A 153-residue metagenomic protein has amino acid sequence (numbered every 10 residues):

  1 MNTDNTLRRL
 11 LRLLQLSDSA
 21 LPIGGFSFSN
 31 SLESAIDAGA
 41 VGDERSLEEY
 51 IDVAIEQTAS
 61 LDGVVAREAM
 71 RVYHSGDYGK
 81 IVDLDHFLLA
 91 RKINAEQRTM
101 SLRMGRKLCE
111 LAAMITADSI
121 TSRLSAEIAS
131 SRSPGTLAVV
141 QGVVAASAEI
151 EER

Functional and structural regions predicted by a protein language model:
M1-T6: Compact, charge-rich alpha-helical regulatory domains located at protein termini
R8-Y78: Glycine/small-residue-rich interface belts in oligomeric ring/scaffold proteins and their assembly partners
E68, S75-E149: Internal, conserved structured core segments that host functional sites
E151-R153: A two-mode feature
